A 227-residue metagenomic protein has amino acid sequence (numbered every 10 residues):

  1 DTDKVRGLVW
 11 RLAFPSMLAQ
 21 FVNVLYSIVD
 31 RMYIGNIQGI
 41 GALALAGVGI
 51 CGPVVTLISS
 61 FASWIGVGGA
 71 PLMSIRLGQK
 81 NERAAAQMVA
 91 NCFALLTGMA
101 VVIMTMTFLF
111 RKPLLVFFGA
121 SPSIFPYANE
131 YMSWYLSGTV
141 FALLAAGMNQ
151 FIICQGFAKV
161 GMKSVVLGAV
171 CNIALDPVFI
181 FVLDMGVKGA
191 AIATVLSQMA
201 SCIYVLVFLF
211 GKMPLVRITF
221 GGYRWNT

Functional and structural regions predicted by a protein language model:
D1-A13, M73-V140, D184-T227: Short alpha-helical transmembrane segments in multi-pass integral membrane proteins
R6-L25, V29, V54-F61, G98 (+2 more regions): Residue-level signal for short hydrophobic patches within transmembrane helices of multi-pass membrane transporters
L25-I28, N36-I37, A42, R76-Q79 (+4 more regions): Helix-loop interface residues and adjacent transmembrane-helix termini in multi-pass membrane transporters, primarily
V29-I34, R111-L114, L175: Hydrophobic/aromatic end-of-helix segments at the C-terminal termini of transmembrane alpha-helices
I34-T56, P122-Y127, V187-K188: Interfacial/gating helices of multi-pass transporter permease domains
L45-T105, A142-G161: Small-residue-rich hydrophobic transmembrane alpha-helices
L96, F151-L175, I192-V195: Alpha-helical transmembrane segments of multi-pass membrane transporters/permeases
N172-P177, C202-L206: Hydrophobic transmembrane alpha-helices of multi-pass small-molecule transporters
